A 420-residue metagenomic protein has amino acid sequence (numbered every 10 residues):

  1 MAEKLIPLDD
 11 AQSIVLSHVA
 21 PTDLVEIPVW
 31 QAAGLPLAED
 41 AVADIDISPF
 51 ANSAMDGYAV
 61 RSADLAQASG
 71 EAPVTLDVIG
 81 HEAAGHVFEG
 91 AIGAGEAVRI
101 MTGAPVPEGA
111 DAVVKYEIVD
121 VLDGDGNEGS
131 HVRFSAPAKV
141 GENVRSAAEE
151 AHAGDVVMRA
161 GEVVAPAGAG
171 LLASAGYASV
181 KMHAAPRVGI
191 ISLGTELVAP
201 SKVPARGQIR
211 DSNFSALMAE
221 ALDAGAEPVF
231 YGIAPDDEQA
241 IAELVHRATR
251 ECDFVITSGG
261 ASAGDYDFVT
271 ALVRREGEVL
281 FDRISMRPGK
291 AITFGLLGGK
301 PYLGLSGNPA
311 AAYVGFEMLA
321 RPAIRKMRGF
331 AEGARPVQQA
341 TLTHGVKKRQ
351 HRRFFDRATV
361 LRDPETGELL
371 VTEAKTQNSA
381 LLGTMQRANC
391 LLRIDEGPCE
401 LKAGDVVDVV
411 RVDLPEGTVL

Functional and structural regions predicted by a protein language model:
M1-L8, A178-L305, P309-G315: Helix-rich terminal scaffold detector
M1-S69, R99, F330-F355: Short, low-complexity N-terminal leaders and the immediately following helix N-cap/first helix
A2-D9, S13, E26, L35 (+14 more regions): Electropositive phosphate-/nucleotide-binding environments in soluble metabolic enzymes
A2-E3, A59-P235, L370, K375-T376 (+2 more regions): Short, glycine/charged-enriched hinge/interface segments at domain edges or termini
S13-L24, A38, V42, G124 (+17 more regions): Generic secondary-structure signature for well-ordered alpha-helical cores
V25-W30, E39, G85, V106 (+2 more regions): Flexible glycine/proline-rich
A51-S53, A66-E71, E89-G93, V106-E108 (+14 more regions): Solvent-exposed alpha-helices and their adjacent loops that cap or buttress functional pockets in soluble metabolic
